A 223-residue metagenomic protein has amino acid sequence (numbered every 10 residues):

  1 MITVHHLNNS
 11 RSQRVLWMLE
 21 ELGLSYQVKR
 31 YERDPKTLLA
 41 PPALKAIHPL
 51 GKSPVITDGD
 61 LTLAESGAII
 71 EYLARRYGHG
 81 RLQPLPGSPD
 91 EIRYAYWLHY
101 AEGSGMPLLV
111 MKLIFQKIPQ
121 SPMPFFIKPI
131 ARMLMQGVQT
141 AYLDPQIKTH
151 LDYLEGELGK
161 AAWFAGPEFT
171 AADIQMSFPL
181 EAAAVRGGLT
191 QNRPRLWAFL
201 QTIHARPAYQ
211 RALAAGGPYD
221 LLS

Functional and structural regions predicted by a protein language model:
M1-M133, G137: GST-like domain detector, emphasizing the conserved glutathione-binding G-site in the N-terminal thioredoxin-like
R33-D34, F169, P218: Positions that flank functional sites
A46, A205, A214-A215: Phosphate-coordinating loops and pocket residues in cytosolic domains that bind phosphorylated ligands
A68, R195, A208: Residue-level recognition of oxygen-bearing side chains
A101-Q201, A205: GST-like fold's C-terminal all-alpha helical module
Y209-S223: Terminal-tail/helix-coil boundary detector
